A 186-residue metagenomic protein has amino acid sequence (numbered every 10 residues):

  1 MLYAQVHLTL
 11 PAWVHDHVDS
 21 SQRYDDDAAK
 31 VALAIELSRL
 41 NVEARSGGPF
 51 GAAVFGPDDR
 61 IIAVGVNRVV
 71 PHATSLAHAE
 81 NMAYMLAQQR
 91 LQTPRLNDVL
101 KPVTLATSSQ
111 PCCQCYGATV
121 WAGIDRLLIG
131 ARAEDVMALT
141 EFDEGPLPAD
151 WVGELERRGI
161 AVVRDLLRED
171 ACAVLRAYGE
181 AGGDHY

Functional and structural regions predicted by a protein language model:
M1-N41, K101, A118-Y186: Zinc-dependent deaminase
A34, G51, A83: Conserved hydrophobic/aromatic pocket- or pore-lining residues that grip, position, or stack substrates in active sites
V42-S46: Short loop/turn motifs at secondary-structure junctions and domain boundaries
F50-D59: Short beta-strand scaffold segments in enzyme catalytic cores
I62-A63: A structural microfeature
R68-M82, L86: A short, polar/charged loop-to-alpha-helix boundary motif
N97-Q110: Immediate flanking context of iron-sulfur cluster ligation sites
S109, C113-Y116, W121: Conserved redox-active cysteine motifs that mediate thiol-disulfide chemistry, especially di-cysteine Cys-X(1-2)-Cys
